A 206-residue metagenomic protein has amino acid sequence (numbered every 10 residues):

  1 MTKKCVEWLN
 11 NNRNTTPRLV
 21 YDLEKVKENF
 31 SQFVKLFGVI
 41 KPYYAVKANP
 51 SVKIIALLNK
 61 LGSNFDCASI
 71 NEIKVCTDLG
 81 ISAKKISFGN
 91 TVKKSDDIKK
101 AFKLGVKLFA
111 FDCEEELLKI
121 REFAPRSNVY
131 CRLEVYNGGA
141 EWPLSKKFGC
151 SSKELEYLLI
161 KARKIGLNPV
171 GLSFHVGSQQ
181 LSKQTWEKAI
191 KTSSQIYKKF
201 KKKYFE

Functional and structural regions predicted by a protein language model:
M1-F109, E114-S127, I160-K164, N168: A charged N-terminal "starter" segment
A45, D112, Y130-E134, S173-H175: Short beta-strand segments
N64, L79, N90-V92, A124 (+5 more regions): Generic hydrophobic/packing signal
V135-E206: Active-site loop/helix belt of alpha/beta enzymes
